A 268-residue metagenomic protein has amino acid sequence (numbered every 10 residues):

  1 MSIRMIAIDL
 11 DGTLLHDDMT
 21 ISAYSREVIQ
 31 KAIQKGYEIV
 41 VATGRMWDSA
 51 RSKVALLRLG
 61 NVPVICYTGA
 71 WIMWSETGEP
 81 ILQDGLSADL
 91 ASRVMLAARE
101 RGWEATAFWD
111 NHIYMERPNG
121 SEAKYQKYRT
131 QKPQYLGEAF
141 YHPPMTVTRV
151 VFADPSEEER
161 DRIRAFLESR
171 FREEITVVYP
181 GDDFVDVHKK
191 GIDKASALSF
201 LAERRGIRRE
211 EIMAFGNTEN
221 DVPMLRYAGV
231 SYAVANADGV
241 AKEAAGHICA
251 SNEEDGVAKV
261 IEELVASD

Functional and structural regions predicted by a protein language model:
M1-I8, E27, Q34, I207: Non-catalytic pre-domain segments flanking phosphatase-related domains
S2-D18, V94: Asp-based phosphoryl-transfer active-site loop
I6, V64, S231-A233, I248: Short, well-ordered beta-strand core segments
T20-Y37, Q83-L90, P133, I192-E203 (+2 more regions): Short, acidic loop-to-helix structural element flanking the phosphoryl-transfer center in phosphate-processing enzymes
A23-E122: Active-site phosphate-binding/coordination module
A32, T43, T68, V150 (+3 more regions): Residue-level signal for inorganic ion chemistry
R93, A97, R101-F215, E219 (+2 more regions): Conserved acidic, metal-coordinating active-site core of Asp-based, Mg2+-dependent phosphoryl-transfer enzymes
Y227, A235-D268: Asp-based, Mg2+/Mn2+-dependent phosphohydrolase catalytic module
